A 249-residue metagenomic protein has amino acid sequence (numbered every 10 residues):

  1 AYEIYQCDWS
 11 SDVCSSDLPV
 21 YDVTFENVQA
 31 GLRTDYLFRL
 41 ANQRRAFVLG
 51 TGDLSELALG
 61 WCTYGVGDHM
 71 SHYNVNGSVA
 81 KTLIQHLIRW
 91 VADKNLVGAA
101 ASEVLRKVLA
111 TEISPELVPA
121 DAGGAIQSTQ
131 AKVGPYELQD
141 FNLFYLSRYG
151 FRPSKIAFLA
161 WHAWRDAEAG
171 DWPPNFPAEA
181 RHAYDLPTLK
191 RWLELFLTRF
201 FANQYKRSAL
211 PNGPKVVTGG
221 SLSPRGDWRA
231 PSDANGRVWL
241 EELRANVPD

Functional and structural regions predicted by a protein language model:
A1-V13: Positively charged, low-complexity/disordered segments
S10-D249: ATP/NTP-dependent adenylation/nucleotidyl-transfer catalytic domains that generate, transfer, or process NMP-activated
